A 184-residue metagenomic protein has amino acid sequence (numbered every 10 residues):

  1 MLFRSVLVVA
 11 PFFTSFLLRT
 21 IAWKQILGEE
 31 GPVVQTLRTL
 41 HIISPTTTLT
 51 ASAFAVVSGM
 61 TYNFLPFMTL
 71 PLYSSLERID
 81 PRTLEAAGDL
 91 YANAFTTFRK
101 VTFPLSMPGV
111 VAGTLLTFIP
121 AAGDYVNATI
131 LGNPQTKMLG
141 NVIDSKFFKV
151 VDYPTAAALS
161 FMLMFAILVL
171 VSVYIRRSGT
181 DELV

Functional and structural regions predicted by a protein language model:
M1, Y73-L84, G88, A157-V184: C-terminal transmembrane helix and the adjacent membrane-cytosol boundary/short C-terminal tail of inner/organellar
M1-I26, L84-E85, F98-R99, M107-P108: Cytoplasmic-entry segments and transmembrane alpha-helices of multi-pass inner-membrane transporters
L7, T14, T61, T114 (+3 more regions): Generic alpha-helical transmembrane segments of integral inner-membrane proteins, especially permease/transport modules
A10, S58, Y62-P81, A92-G123: Transmembrane alpha-helices
R19-A22, M68, T114-L115, G123 (+2 more regions): Hydrophobic/aromatic residues in alpha-helical transmembrane segments
T20-T61, F95, L131-Q135: Membrane-interfacial helix termini and adjacent extracytoplasmic/periplasmic loops of multi-pass transporters
A53-F54, L84, F95, M107 (+2 more regions): Residues that define the loop-to-transmembrane-helix transition and helix capping in multi-pass membrane transporters
Y125-R176: Interhelical loop and adjacent transmembrane-helix boundary motif in polytopic membrane transport permeases
